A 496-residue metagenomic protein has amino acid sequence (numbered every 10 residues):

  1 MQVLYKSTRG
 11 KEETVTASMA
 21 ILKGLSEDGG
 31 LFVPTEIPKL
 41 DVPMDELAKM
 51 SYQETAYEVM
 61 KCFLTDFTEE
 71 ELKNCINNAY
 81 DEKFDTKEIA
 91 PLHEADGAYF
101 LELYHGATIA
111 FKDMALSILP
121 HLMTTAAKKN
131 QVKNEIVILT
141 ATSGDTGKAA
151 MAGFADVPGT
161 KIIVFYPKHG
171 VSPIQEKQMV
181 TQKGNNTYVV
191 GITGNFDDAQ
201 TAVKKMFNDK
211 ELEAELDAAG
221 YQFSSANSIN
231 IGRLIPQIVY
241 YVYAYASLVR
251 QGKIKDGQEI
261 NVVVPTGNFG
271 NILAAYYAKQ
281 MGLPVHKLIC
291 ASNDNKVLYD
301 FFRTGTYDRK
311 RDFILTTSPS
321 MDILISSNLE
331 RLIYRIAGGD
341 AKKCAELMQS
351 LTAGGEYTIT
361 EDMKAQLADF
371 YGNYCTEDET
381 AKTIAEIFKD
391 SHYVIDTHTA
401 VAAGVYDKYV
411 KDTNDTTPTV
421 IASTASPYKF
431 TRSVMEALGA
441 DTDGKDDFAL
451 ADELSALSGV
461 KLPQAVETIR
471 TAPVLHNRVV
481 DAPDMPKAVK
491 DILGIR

Functional and structural regions predicted by a protein language model:
M1-R496: PLP-dependent amino-acid enzyme catalytic core
